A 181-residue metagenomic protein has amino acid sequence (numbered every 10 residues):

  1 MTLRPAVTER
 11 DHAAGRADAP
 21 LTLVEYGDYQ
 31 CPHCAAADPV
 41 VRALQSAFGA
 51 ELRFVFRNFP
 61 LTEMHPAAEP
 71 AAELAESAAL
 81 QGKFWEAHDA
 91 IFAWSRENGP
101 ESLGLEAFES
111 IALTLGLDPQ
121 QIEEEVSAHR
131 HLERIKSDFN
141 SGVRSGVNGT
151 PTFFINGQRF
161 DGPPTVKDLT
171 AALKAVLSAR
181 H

Functional and structural regions predicted by a protein language model:
M1-P5, H181: N-terminal targeting signals for export/organelle localization
M1-T2, K83, P163: Generic structural signal for short, solvent-exposed loop/turn connectors between secondary structure elements
R4-L21: A short beta-strand-turn-helix
R16, A47, V147: Extracellular/periplasmic catalytic domains that process cell-envelope and extracellular macromolecules
R16, E63-M64, E101, E124 (+2 more regions): Alpha-helix initiation/capping motif
A19, V24-E25, Y29-L113, D118 (+2 more regions): Structural alpha/beta surface segment adjacent to cysteine/selenocysteine redox centers across thiol/disulfide enzymes
E25-G27, H33-A43, E109-H181: C-terminal cap of thioredoxin/glutaredoxin-like
